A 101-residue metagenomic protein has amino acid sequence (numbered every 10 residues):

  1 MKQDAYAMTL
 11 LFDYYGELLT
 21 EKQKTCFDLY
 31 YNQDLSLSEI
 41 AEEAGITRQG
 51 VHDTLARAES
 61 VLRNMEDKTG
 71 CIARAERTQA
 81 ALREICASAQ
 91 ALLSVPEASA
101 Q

Functional and structural regions predicted by a protein language model:
L10-L19: Short amphipathic alpha-helical boundary/capping segments
E21-N32: Short amphipathic alpha helix immediately N-terminal
L37: Helix-turn-helix DNA-binding elements, focusing on the entry/boundary residues of the two helices that contact DNA
I40-A41, V51: Hydrophobic positions on the alpha-helical face of helix-turn-helix-like DNA-binding modules
T47-R48: Helix-turn-helix DNA-binding motif, specifically the short coil turn and the N-cap/start of the second
T54-R57: Residues within the DNA-recognition helix of helix-turn-helix
E59-E66: C-terminal flanking helix
K68-E97: Intrinsically disordered, low-complexity basic tails/linkers immediately adjacent to helix-turn-helix/homeobox/MYB/SANT
